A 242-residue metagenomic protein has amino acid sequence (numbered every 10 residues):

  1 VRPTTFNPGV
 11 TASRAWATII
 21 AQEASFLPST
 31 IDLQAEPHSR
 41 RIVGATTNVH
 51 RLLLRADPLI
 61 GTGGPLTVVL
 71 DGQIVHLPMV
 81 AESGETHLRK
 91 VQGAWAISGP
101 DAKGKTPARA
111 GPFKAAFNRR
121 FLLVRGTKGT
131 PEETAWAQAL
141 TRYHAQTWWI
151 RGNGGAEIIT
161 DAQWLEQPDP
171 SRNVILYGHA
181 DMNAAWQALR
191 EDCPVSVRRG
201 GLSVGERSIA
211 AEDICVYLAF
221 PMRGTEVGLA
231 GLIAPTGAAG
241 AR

Functional and structural regions predicted by a protein language model:
R2-V49: Surface beta-strand/loop "capping" patches
V43, R51-R242: Solvent-exposed alpha-helical segments and adjacent loops that form catalytic or protein-interaction surfaces
